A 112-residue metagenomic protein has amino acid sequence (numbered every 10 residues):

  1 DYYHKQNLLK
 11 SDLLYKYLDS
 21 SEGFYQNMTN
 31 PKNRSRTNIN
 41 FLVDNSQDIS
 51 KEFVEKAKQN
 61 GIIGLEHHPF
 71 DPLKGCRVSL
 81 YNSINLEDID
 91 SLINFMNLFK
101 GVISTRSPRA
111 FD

Functional and structural regions predicted by a protein language model:
D1-D12: Structural signature of PLP-dependent enzymes
L13-Y17: Alpha-helical scaffold segments in carbohydrate-active enzymes
D19, G23-S91: Conserved C-terminal alpha-helix-loop-beta "cap" of PLP-dependent enzymes that closes/shapes the active-site mouth
L92-N97: Short amphipathic C-terminal alpha-helix that caps PH/PH-like domains
K100-I103: Short, hydrophobic alpha-helical segments
P108: Short Gly/Ser/Thr- and charged-rich N-terminal loops/segments that act as flexible capping/hinge elements
